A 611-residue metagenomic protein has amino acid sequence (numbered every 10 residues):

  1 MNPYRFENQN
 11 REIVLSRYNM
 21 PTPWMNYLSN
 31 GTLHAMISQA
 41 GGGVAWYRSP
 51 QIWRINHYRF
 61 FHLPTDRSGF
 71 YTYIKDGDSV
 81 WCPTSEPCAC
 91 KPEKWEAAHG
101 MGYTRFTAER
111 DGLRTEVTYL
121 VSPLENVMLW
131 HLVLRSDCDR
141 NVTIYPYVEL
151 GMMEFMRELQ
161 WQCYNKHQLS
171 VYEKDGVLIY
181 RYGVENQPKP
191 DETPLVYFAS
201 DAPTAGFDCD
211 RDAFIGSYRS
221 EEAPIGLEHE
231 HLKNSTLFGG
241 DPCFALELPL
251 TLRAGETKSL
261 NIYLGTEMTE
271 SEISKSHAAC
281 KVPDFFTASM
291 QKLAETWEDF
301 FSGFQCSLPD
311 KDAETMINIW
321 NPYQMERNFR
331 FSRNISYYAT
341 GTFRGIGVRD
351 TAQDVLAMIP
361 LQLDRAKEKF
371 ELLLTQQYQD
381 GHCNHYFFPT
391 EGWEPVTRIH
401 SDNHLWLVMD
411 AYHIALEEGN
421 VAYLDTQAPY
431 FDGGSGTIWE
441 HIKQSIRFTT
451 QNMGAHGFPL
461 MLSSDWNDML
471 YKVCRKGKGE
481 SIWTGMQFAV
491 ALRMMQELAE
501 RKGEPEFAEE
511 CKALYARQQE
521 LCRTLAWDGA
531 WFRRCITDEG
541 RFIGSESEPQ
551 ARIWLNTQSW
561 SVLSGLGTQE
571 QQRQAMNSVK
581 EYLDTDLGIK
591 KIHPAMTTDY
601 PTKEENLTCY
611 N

Functional and structural regions predicted by a protein language model:
M1-D350, D364, K369-L372, H413-E417 (+3 more regions): Anionic coordination/interaction segments
M20, S29, V121-N126, A254 (+11 more regions): Secondary-structure capping and boundary motifs in well-ordered enzyme cores
A98, S302-G345, F370-P389, Q444-G477 (+1 more regions): Extended glycan-interaction surfaces of carbohydrate-active proteins
G102-F106, L124-V127, R135, M152 (+3 more regions): Hydrophobic, small-residue-rich alpha-helical packing segments that form membrane-like cores
R135-R140, E270-K275, E417-F431, L492-K512 (+1 more regions): Inter-helical turn/loop segments and adjacent helix faces that build the functional surface of alpha-helical bundle
I346-T351, V355-F458, S481-A489: Aromatic-rich carbohydrate-recognition surfaces in CAZymes
A411, M495, Q558-W560: Structural register within alpha-helical repeat arrays
Q487-M495, C511-A516, L521-C535: Helix-rich, typically C-terminal accessory recognition domains appended to large enzymatic cores
